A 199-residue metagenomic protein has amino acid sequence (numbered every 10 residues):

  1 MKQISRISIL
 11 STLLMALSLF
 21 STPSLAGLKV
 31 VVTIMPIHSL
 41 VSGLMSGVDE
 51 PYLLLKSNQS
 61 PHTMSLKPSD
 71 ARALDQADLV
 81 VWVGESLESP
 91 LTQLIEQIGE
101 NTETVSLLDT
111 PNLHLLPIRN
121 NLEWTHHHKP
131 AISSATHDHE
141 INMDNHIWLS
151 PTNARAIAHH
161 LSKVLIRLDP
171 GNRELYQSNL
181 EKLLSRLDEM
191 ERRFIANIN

Functional and structural regions predicted by a protein language model:
M1-T12: Bacterial N-terminal signal peptides that target proteins for export
L14-L17: Sec-dependent N-terminal signal peptides of Gram-positive bacterial secreted proteins and lipoproteins
A26-N199: Extracytoplasmic metal-acquisition and chelation regions
